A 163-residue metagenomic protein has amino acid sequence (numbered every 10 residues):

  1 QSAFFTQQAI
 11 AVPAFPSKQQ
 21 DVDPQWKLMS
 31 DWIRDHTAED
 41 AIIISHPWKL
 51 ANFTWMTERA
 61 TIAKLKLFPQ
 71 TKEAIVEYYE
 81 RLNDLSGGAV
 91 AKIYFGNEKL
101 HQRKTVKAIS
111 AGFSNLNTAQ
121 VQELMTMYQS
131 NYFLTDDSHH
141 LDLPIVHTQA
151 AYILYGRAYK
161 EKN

Functional and structural regions predicted by a protein language model:
Q1-D21: Transmembrane alpha-helical segments
Q7, Q20-K104, L124-H139: Short periplasmic/luminal acceptor-recognition loop of GT-C membrane glycosyltransferases, typified by
V12-P16, R103-A108: Short glycine/proline- and acidic residue-enriched helix-loop micro-motifs that form flexible lids or anion-recognition
K107, A111-N163: Aromatic/acidic, Gly/Pro-rich catalytic loop(s) in extracytoplasmic/lumenal soluble domains of multi-pass membrane
